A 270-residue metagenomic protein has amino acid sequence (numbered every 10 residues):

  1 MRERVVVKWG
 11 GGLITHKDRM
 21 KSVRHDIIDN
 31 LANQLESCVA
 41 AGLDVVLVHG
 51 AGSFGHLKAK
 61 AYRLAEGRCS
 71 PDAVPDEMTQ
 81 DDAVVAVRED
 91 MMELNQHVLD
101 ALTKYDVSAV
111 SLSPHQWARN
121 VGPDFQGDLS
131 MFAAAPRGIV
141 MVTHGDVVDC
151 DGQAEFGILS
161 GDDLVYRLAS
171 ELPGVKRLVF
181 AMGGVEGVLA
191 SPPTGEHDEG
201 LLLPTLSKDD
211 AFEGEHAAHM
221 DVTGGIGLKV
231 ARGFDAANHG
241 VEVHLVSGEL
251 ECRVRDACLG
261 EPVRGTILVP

Functional and structural regions predicted by a protein language model:
M1-V46: N-terminal glycine-/serine-/threonine-rich phosphate-binding loop
W9-G12, V48-G52, V246-G248: Glycine-rich beta-strand-to-loop/alpha-helix junction loops that act as flexible
L13-T15, G52-L57, W117-R119, V148-C150 (+2 more regions): Short, active-site-adjacent cap segments at secondary-structure transitions
I27-N30, Q34, M78-L99, A154 (+2 more regions): Polyanion-binding loop/helix "lid" in catalytic or ligand-binding cores
G52-R68: Glycine-rich loop at the start of a catalytic domain that most often binds anionic cofactors/ligands
L64-V148: Ligand-binding beta-strand-loop-alpha-helix segment within the catalytic cores of soluble metabolic enzymes
S130-Y166, G183, G187-V188, L206-G224: Catalytic-site beta-strand/loop segments enriched in glycine and acidic/polar residues
E171-H197, L245-C252: Acidic, metal-binding active-site segment of PIN/NYN-like and related structure-specific nucleases
